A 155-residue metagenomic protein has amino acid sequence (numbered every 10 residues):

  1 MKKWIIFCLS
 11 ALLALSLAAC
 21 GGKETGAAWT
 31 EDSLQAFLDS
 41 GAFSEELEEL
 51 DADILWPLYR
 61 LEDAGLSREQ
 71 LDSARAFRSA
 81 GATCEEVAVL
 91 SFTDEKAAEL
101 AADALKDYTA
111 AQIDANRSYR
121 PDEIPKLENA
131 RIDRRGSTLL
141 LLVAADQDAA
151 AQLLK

Functional and structural regions predicted by a protein language model:
M1-W4: Positively charged n-region of N-terminal signal peptides that target proteins for export
L15-A19: C-terminal motif of bacterial Sec signal peptides marking the signal peptidase cleavage site
G21-E24: Bacterial signal peptide processing site
E48-E85, K96, L100, L127-A130: Short, compositionally biased low-complexity segments enriched in polar/charged residues
A76, E86-D94, T138-V143: Second-shell loop/turn segments in exported
E95-D103, D148-Q152: Short, conserved charged micro-motifs
A98-R135: Short Gly/Thr-rich strand-loop-strand
D122-K155: A short, solvent-exposed beta-edge/loop patch
